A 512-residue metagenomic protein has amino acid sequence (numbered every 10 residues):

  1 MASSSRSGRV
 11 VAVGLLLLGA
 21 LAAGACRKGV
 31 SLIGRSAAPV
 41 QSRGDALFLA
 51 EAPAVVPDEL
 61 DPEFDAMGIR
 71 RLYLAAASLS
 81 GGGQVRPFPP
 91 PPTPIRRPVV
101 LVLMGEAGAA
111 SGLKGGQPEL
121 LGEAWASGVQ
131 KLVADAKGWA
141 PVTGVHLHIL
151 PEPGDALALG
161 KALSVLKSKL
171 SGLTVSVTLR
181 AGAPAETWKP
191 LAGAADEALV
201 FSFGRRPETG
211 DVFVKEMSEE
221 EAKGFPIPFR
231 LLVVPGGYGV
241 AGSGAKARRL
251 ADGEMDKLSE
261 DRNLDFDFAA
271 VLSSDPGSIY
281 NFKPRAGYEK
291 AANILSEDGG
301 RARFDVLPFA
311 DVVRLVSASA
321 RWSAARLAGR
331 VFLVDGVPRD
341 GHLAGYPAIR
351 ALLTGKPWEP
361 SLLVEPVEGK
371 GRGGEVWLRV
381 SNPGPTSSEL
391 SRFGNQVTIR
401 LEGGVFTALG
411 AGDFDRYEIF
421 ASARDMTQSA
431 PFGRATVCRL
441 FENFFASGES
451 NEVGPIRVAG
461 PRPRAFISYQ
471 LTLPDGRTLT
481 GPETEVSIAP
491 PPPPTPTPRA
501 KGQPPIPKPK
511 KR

Functional and structural regions predicted by a protein language model:
A38-A52, M67-I69, A75-A195: Chitinase-like catalytic core of GlcNAc-active glycosidases
A156-V271: Substrate-binding surface in catalytic domains of secreted glycosidases
G244-T354: Substrate-binding cleft of secreted/luminal carbohydrate-active enzymes
P347-R372, E402: Low-complexity, acidic Ser/Thr/Pro/Gly-rich terminal tails and inter-domain linkers that flank the onset of structured
V376-E389, L401: Asparagine-centered strand-capping/turn motif at beta-strand->loop junctions
G404-R439: A surface/secretory-pathway sequence property marking extracellular, secreted, or lumenal proteins enriched
P431-T478: Low-complexity, intrinsically disordered segments enriched in Ser/Thr together with acidic residues
